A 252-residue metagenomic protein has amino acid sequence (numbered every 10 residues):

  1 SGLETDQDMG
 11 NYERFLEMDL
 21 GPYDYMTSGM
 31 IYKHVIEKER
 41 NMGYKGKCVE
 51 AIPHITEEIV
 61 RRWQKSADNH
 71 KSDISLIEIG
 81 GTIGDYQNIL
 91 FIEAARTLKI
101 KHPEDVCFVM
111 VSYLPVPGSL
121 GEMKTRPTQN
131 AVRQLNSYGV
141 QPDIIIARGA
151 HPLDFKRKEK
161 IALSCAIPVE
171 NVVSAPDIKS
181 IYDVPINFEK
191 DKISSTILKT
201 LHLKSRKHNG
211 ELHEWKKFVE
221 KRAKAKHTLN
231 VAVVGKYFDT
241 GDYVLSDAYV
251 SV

Functional and structural regions predicted by a protein language model:
S1-S251: Flexible phosphate-sensing "switch/lid" loops adjacent to ATP/NTP-binding sites across phosphate-transfer
